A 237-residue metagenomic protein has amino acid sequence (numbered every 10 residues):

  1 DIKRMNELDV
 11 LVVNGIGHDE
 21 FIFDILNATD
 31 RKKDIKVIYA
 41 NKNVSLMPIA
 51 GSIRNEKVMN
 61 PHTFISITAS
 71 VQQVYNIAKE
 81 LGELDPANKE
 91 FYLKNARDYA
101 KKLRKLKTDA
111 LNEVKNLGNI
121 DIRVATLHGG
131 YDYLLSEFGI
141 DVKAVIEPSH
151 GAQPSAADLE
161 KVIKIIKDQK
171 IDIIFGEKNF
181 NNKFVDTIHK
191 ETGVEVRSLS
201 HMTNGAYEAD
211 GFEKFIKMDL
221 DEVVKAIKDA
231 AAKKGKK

Functional and structural regions predicted by a protein language model:
D1-K237: Extracytoplasmic metal-acquisition and chelation regions
